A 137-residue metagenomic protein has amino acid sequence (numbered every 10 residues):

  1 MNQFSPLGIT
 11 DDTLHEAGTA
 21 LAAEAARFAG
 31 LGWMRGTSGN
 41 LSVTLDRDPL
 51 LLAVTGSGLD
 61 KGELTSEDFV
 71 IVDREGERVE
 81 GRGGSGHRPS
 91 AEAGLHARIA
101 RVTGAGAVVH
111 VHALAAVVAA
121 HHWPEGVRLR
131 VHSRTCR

Functional and structural regions predicted by a protein language model:
M1-R137: Glycine-rich flexible loops
